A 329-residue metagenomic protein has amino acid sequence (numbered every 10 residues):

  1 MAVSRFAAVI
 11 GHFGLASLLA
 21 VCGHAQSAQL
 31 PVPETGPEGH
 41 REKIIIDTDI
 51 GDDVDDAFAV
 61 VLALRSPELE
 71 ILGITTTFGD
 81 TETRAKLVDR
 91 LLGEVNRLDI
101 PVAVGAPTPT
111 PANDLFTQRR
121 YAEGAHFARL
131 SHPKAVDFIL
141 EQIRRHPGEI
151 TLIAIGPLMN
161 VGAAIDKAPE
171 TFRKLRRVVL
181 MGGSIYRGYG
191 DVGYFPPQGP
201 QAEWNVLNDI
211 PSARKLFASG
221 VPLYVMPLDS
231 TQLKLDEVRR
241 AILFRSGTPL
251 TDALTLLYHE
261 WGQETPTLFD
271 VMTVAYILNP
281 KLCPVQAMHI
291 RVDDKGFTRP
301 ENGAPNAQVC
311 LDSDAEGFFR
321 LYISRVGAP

Functional and structural regions predicted by a protein language model:
M1-F6: N-terminal secretory signal peptides that target proteins for export/translocation
V9-V21: Bacterial N-terminal signal peptides
Q26-P329: N-terminal acidic, glycine/proline-rich low-complexity segments
